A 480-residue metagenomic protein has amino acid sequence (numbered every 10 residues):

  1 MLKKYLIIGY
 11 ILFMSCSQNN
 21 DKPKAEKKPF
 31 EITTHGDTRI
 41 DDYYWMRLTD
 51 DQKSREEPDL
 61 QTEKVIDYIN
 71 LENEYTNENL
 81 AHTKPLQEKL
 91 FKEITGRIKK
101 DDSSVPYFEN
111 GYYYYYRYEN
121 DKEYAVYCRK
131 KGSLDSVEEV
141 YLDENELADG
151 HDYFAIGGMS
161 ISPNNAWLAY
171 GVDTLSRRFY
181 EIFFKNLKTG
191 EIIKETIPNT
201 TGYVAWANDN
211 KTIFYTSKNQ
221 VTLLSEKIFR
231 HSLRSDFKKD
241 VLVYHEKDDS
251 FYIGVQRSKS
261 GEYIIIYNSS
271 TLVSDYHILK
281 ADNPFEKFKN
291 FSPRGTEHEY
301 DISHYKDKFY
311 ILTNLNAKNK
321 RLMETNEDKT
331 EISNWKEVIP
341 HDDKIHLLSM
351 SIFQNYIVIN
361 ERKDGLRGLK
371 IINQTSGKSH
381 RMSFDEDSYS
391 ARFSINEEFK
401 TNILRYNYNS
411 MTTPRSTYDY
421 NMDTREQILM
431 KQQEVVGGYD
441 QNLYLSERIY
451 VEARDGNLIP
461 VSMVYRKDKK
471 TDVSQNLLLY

Functional and structural regions predicted by a protein language model:
L2-I8: Sec-dependent signal peptide recognition, specifically the positively charged N-region followed immediately by
M14-S15: C-terminal motif of bacterial Sec signal peptides marking the signal peptidase cleavage site
K22-T83, F91: Mature N-terminal segment immediately following signal peptide/propeptide cleavage in secreted/periplasmic
E63-S160, G171, F251-H304, E337 (+3 more regions): Non-catalytic accessory segments flanking enzyme active sites
Y113, N165-A169, I213-F214, I264 (+3 more regions): Hydrophobic beta-strand positions that form the internal "hydrophobic ladder" of WD40/Gbeta-like beta-propeller blades
Y118-A125, A148-Y153, V172-E181, T196-N199 (+7 more regions): A flexible loop/linker signature enriched in serine peptidases of the S9 family
V137-A205, D209-N210, Q354, I359: A conserved hydrophobic secondary-structure block that centers on an alpha-helix together with its immediately flanking
S162-N164, A207-D209, T216, S258 (+3 more regions): Structural WD40 beta-propeller signal
